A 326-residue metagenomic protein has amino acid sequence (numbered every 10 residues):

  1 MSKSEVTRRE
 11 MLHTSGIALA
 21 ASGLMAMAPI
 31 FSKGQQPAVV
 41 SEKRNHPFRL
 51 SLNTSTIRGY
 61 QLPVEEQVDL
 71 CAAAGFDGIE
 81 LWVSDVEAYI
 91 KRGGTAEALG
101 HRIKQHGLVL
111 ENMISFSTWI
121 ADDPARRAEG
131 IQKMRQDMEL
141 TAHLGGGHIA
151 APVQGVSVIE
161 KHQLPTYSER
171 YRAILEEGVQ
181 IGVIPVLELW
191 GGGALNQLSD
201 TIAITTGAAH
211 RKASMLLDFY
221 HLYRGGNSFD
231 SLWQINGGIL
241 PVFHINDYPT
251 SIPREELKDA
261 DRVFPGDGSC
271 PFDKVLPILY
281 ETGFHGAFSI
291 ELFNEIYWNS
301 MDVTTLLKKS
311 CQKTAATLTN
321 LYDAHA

Functional and structural regions predicted by a protein language model:
S2-S51, T56-A74, L195-L217, H221-A326: Histidine-acidic metal/acid-base catalytic patches
S15-M27, P37-N45, V68, H101-V109 (+3 more regions): Active-site acidic/histidine proton-transfer and metal-coordination neighborhood in alpha/beta enzyme cores
V64, Y89-R92, A96, R127 (+5 more regions): Flexible, glycine- and charge-enriched loops at secondary-structure boundaries
E80, N112-I114, A150, H244 (+1 more regions): Conserved beta-strand positions in the central sheet of alpha/beta enzyme cores
L81-G100, Q154, V158: Glycine-rich, proline-tolerant flexible connector loops at the mouths of alpha/beta enzymes
V83-S84, S115, V153-Q154, W190 (+1 more regions): Active-site loop/turn elements of alpha/beta-hydrolase fold enzymes, especially the short glycine-/histidine-rich
D85-E87, T118-D123, S157-K161, R224-G225 (+2 more regions): A short acidic, helix-capping loop that chelates divalent metal ions and anchors anionic groups
